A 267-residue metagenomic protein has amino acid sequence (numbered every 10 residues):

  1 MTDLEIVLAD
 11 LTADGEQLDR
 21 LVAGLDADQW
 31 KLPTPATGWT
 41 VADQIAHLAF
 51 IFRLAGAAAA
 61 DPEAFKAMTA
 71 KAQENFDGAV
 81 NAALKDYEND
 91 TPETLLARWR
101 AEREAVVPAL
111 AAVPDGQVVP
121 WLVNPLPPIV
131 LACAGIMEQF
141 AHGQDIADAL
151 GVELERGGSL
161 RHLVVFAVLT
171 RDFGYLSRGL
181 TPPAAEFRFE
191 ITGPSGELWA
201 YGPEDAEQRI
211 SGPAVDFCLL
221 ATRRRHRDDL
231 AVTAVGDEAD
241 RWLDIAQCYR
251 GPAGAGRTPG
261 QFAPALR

Functional and structural regions predicted by a protein language model:
M1-A46, A55: An N-terminal domain-cap segment
M1-I6, L54-A111, S159: Short, helix-capping/interhelical loops that line the mouth of catalytic, cofactor-, or ligand-binding pockets
L4, L8-L11, V41, L96-W99 (+1 more regions): Hydrophobic packing residues in well-ordered alpha-helices of helical domains and bundles
D14-Q17, L21, I51, E102-A105 (+3 more regions): Amphipathic, well-ordered alpha-helical segments in soluble domains
A23-T34, E104-A132: Acidic interhelical loop/turn segments
K31-Q73, W121-S177, F217: Short, contiguous alpha-helical
G179-R223: Glycine/small-residue-rich hydrophobic helix-like segments
A206-R267: C-terminal interaction segments
